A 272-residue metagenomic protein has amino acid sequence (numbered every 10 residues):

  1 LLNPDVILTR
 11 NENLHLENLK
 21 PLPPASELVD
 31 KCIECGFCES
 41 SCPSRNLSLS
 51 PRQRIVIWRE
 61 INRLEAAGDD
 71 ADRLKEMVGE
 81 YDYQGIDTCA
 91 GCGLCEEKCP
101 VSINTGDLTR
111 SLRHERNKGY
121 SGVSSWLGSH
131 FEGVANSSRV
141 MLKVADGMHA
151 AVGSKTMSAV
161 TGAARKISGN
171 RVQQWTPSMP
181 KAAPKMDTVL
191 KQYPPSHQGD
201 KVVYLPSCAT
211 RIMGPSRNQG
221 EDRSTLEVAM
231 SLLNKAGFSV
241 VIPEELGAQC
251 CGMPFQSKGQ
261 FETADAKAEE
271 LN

Functional and structural regions predicted by a protein language model:
L1-R10, F37-R63, T88-E115: Iron-sulfur cluster-binding cysteine motifs and their immediate structural context in ferredoxin-like electron-transfer
L2-P24, I55-E80: Short, charged low-complexity linear segments at domain edges
P21, A25-L47: Charge-patterned, long linear interaction tracts outside catalytic cores
V29, R63, A67-C250, F255-N272: Iron-sulfur-cluster electron-transfer modules
E34, R54, T225: Catalytic-loop motifs flanking and including active-site residues across diverse enzymes
